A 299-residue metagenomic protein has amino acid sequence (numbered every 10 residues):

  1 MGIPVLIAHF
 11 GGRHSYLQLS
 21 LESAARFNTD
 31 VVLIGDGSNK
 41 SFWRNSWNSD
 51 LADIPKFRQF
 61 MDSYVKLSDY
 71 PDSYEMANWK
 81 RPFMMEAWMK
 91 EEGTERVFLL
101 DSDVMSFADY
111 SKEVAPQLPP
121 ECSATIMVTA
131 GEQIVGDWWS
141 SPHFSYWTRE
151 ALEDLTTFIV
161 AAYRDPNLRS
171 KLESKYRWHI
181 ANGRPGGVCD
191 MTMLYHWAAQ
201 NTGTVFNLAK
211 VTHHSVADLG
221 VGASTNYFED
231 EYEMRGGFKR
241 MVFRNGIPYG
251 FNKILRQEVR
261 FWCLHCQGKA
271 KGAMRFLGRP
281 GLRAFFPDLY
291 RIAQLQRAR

Functional and structural regions predicted by a protein language model:
M1-L67, K90, T148-E150, D154 (+1 more regions): N-terminal anchoring/stem segment of glycosyltransferases
Q18-E22, M85-E86, A115, M191-Y195: Short amphipathic alpha-helical segments and helix-helix/interface helices
F60-D72, L168-S174, P185: An acidic/histidine-cluster motif and surrounding catalytic segment that typifies divalent-metal-assisted enzyme active
S73-K80, C189: A short, glycine-/small-residue-rich helix N-cap motif at loop->alpha-helix starts within glycosyltransferase
M76, S141-F144, P185: Glycine/small-residue-rich pyrophosphate-binding loop that anchors the diphosphate of NDP-sugar donors
A77-A124: GT-A fold catalytic core of metal-dependent nucleotide-sugar glycosyltransferases, centered on the diacidic
C122-R149: Short beta-strand-to-loop element that shapes/binds the nucleotide-sugar donor at the catalytic cleft/hinge
E153-R291: Catalytic core and acceptor-binding pocket of nucleotide-sugar-dependent glycosyltransferases
